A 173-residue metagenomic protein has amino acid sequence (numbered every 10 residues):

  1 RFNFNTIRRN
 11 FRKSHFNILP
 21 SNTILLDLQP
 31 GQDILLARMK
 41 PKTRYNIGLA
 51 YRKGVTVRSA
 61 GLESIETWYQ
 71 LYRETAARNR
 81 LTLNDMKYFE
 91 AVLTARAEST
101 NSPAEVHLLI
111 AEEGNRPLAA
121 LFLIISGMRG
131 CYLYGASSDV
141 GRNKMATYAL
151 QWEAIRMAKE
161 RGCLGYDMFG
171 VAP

Functional and structural regions predicted by a protein language model:
R1-F2, A158-G170: Conserved GNAT acetyl-CoA-binding A-motif
F2-N143, W152-R156: A conserved beta-strand-loop-helix scaffold within acyl/acetyltransferase catalytic domains
S64, A172-P173: Conserved beta-strand edge residues that scaffold enzyme active sites
T147: Short, conserved phosphate/pyrophosphate- and ester-handling motifs at nucleotide-, phospho-/glycolipid
